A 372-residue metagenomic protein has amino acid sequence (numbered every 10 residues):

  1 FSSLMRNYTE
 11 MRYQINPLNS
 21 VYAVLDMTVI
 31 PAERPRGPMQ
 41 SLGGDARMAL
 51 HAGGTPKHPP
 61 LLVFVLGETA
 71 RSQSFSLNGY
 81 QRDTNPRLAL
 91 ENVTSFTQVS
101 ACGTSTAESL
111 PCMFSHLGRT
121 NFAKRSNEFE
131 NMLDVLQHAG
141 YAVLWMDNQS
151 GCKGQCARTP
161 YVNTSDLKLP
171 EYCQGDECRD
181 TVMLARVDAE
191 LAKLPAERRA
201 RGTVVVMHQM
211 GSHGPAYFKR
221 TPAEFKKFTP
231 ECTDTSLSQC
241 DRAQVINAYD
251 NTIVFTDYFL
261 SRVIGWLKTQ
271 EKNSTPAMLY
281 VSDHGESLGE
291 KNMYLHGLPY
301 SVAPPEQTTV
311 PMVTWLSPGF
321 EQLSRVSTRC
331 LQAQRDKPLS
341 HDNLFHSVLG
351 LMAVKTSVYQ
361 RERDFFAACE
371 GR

Functional and structural regions predicted by a protein language model:
F1-R372: Catalytic domains that recognize anionic headgroups
